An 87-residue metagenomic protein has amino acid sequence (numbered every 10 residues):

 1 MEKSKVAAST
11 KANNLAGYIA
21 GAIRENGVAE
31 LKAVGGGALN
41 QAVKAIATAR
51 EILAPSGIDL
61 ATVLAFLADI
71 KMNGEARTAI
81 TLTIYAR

Functional and structural regions predicted by a protein language model:
E2-V28, A42, I46, R50 (+1 more regions): Conserved mixed alpha/beta catalytic, RNA-binding, or beta-rich assembly cores of soluble enzyme, regulatory
T10, V34-G37: Short beta->alpha linker loops
G36-L64: Short, hydrophobic/π-rich interface segment
A54-R87: C-terminal edge-of-domain segments
